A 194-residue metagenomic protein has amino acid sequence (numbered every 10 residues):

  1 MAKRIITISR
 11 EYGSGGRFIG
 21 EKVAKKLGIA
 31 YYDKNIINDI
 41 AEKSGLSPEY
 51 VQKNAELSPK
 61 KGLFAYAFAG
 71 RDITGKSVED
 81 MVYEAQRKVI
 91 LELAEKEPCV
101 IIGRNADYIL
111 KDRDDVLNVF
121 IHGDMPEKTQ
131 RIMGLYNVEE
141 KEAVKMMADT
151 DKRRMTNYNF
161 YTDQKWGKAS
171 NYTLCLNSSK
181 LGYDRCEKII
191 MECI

Functional and structural regions predicted by a protein language model:
A2-E11, E97: Pre-Walker A (Motif I) flank of P-loop NTPase domains
I8-E21: Glycine-rich phosphate-binding P-loop
A30-A41: Short beta-strand-centered segment that lines the nucleotide-binding/catalytic pocket of NTP-utilizing
A41-P98: ATP-dependent small-molecule kinase phosphotransfer cores that center on conserved nucleotide phosphate-binding segments
P59-Y66, E139-D184: Small-molecule kinase domains that catalyze NTP-dependent phosphoryl transfer to phosphate-bearing small molecules
R87, Y183-M191: Short, amphipathic alpha-helical "lid/cap" segments that border enzyme active or binding sites
L93, I109-D112: RNA pseudouridine synthases
D112-G134, E140-A148: Conserved phosphate-donor/acceptor-positioning beta-strand/loop module used by diverse small-molecule
